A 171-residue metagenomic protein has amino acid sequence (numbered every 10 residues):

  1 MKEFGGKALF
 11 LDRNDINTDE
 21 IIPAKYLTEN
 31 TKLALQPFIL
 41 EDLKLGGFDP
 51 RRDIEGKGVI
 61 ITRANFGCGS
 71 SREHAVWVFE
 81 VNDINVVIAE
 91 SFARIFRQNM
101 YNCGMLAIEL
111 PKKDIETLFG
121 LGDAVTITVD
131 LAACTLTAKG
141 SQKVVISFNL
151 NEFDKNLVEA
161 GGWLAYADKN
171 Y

Functional and structural regions predicted by a protein language model:
M1-A24, A165-N170: N-terminal, positively charged, Ser/Thr/Ala/Gly-biased leader segments that form transit/presequence-like amphipathic
E3, I22, T28-A133: Feature captures the catalytic cores and cofactor-binding loops of soluble hydro-lyases/lyases that act on carboxylate
I16, G67-E73, E159-A167: Conserved phosphate/anionic-ligand binding catalytic regions in large, soluble enzymes, centered on
E20, F38, N99, N156 (+1 more regions): Alpha-helical scaffold segments in soluble metabolic enzymes
G104-Y171: Acidic, glycine-rich flexible loop/linker segments
